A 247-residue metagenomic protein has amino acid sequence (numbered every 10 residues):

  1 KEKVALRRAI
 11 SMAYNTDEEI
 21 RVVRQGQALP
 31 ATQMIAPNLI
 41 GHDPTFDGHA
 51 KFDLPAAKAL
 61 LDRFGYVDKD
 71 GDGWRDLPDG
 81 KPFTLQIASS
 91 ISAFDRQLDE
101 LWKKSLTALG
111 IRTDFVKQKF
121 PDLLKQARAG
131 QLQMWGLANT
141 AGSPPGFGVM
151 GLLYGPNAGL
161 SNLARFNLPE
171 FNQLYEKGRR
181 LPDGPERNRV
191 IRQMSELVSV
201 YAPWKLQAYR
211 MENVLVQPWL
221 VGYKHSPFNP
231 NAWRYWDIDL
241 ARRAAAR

Functional and structural regions predicted by a protein language model:
K1-E2, M12-Y14, P30-D70, S90-Q97: Structural transition elements
V4-R8, M12, I20-V23, A59 (+3 more regions): Extracytoplasmic/peripheral linker and loop segments enriched in polar/acidic and small residues with frequent Thr/Pro
R21-G26, Q33-I35, L54, L98-L101 (+2 more regions): Short, solvent-exposed loop/turn and secondary-structure capping segments
G26-L29, I35, N139-G142, A208-N213: Short, solvent-exposed turn/loop segments enriched in Gly/Ser/Thr/Pro and often Arg
M34, D76-P78, R165: Flexible hinge/switch segments at interdomain interfaces of large molecular machines
M34, L215-R234: A structural "hinge/loop" feature
L39-I40, V67-G142, G184, E212: Ligand/substrate-recognition segments at binding pockets and active sites
